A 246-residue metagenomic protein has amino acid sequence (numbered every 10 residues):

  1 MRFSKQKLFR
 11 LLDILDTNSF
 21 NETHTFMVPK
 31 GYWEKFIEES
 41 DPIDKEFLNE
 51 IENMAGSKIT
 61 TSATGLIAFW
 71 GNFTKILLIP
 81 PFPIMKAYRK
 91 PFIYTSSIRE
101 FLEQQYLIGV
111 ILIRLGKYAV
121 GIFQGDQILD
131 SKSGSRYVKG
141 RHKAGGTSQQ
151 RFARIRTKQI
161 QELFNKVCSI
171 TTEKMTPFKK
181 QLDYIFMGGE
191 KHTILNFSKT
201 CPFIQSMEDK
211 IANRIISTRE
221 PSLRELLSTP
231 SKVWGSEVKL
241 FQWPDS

Functional and structural regions predicted by a protein language model:
M1-S246: Terminal alpha-helical anchor/extension segments at protein ends
